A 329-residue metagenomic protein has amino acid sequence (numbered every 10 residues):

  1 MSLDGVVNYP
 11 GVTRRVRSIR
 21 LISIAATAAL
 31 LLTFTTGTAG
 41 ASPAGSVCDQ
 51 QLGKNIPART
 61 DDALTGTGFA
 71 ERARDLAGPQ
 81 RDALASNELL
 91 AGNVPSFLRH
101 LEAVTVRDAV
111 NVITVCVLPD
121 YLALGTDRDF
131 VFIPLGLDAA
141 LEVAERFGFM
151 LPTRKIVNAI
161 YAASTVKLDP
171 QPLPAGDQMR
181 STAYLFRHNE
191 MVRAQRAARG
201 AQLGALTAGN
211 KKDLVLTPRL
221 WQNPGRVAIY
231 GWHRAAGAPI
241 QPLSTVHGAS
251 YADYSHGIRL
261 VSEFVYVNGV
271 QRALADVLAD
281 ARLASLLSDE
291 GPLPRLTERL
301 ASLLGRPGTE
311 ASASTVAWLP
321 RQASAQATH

Functional and structural regions predicted by a protein language model:
M1-I19: N-terminal secretory signal peptides that target proteins for export/translocation
S23-F34: Bacterial N-terminal signal peptides
P43-N93, L287-P292, T297-G305: N-terminal module-boundary/linker segments of secreted carbohydrate-active enzymes
L90-L118: Conserved oxyanion/phosphate-binding beta-strand-loop segments in alpha/beta enzyme cores
L124-V131, R146-F147, V246-H247: Second-shell loop/turn segments in exported
L137-G200, L260: Conserved hydrophobic ligand-interaction patch in extracellular adhesion modules
A175-W232: Acidic, glycine-rich loop-and-strand cores that form catalytic or ligand-binding grooves in diverse globular domains
Y251-H329: Low-complexity, Gly/Ser/Thr/Pro-rich intrinsically disordered linker/tail segments
